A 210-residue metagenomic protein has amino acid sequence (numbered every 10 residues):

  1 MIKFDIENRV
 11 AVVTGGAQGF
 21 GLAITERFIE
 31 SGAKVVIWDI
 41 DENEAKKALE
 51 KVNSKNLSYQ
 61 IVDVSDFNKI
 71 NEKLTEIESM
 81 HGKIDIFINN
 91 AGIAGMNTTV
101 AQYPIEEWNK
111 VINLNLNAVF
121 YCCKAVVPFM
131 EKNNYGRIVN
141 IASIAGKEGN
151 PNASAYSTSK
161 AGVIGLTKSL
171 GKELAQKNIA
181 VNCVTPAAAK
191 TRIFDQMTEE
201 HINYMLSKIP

Functional and structural regions predicted by a protein language model:
F4-V35: Canonical Rossmann dinucleotide-binding motif of NAD(H)/NADP(H)-dependent dehydrogenases/reductases, specifically
E42-N43, I61-K73, I105: The beta1-alpha1 cofactor-binding region of Rossmann-like NAD(H)/NADP(H)-dependent oxidoreductases
T98-V100, E107-N109, F194, I202-M205: Substrate-binding pocket helix/loop in short-chain dehydrogenase/reductase
A101, E148-S154, Q176-K177: Active-site loop immediately N-terminal to the catalytic Tyr-X3-Lys motif of short-chain dehydrogenase/reductase
A101-F120, Y135, V139, V163: Catalytic Tyr-X3-Lys loop
C123, S159, T167: Active-site helix of classical SDR
P128, K172-Q176: Alpha-helical segment proximal to the catalytic Tyr-Lys
S143: Residue(s) in the substrate-gating loop at a strand-loop-helix junction that position the organic substrate next
